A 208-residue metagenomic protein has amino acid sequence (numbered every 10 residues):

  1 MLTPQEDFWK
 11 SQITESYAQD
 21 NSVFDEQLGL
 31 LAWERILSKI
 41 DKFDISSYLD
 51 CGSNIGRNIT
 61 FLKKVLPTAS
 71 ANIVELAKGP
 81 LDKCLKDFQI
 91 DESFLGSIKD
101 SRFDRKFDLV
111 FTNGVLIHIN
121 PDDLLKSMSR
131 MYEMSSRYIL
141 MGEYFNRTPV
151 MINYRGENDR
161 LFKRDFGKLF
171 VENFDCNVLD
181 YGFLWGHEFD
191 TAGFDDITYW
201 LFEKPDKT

Functional and structural regions predicted by a protein language model:
M1-F103, I119-T208: Class I (Rossmann-like) S-adenosyl-L-methionine-dependent methyltransferase catalytic domain, capturing the SAM-binding
F111: A conserved beta-strand element that flanks and buttresses the S-adenosyl-L-methionine
